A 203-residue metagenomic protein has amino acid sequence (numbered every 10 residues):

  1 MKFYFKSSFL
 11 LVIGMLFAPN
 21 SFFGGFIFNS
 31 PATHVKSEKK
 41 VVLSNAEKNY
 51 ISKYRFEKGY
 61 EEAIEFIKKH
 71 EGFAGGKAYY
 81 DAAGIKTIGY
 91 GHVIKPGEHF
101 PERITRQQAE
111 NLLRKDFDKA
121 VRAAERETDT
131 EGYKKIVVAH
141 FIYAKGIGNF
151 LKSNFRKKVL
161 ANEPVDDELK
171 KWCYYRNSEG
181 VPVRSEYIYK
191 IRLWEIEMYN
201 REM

Functional and structural regions predicted by a protein language model:
K2-V12, L16-R55, E61-G76, H92 (+5 more regions): Long, amphipathic alpha-helical surface segments
Y60-I64, T130-A139: Alpha-helical scaffolds flanking conserved acidic
A78-Y80, T130: Short, conserved, surface-exposed binding loops centered on an aromatic residue
Y80-H99: Substrate-binding/active-site groove segments that recognize and process beta-1,4-linked N-acetyl-hexosamine
G84, K134-V137, E168: Residue-level detector of well-ordered alpha-helical segments, enriched for hydrophobic/aromatic packing positions
I142-I147: Short alpha-helix boundary/capping elements
